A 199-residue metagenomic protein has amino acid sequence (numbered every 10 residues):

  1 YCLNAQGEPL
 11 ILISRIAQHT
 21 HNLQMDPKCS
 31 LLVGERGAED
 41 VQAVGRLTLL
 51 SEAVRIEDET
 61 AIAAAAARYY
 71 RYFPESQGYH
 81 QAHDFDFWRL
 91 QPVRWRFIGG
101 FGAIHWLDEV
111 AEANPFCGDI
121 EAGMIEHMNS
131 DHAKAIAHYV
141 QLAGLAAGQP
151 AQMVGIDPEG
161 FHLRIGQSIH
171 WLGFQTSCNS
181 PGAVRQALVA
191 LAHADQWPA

Functional and structural regions predicted by a protein language model:
Y1-A5, V33-S51, H105-I125: N-terminal short leaders/motifs
Y1-I16, H21: N-terminal structural module
I16-G78, A82-F85, P92-W95, I169: Short, structured beta-strand-loop surface elements
G78-A199: C-terminal edge-of-domain segments
